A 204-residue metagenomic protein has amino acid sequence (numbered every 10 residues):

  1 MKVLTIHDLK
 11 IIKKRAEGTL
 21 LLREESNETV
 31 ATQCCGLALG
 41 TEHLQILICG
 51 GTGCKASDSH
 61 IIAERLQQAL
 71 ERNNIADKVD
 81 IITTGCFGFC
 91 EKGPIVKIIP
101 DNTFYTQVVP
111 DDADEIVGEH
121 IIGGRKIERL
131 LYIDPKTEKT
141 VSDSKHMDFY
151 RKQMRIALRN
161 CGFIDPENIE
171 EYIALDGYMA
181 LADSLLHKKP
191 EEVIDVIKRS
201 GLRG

Functional and structural regions predicted by a protein language model:
M1-G204: Feature of Fe-S/electron-transfer and energy-metabolism proteins that preferentially highlights extended coupling
